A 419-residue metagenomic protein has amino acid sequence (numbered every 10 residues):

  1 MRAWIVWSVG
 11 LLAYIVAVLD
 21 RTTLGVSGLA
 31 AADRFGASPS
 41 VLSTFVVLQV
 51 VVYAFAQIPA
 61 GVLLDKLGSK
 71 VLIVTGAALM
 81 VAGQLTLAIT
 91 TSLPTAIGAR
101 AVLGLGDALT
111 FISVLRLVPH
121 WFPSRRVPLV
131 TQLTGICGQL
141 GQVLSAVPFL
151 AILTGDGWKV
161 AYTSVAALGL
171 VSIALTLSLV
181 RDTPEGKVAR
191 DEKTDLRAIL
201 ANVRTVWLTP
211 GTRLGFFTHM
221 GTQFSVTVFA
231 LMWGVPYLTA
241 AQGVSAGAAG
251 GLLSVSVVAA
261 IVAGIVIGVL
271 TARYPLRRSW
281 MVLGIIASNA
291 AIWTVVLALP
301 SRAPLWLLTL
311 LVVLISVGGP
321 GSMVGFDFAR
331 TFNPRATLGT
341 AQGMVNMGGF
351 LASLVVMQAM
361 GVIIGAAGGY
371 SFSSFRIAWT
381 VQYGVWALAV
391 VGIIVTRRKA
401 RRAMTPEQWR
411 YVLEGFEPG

Functional and structural regions predicted by a protein language model:
L24-G25, P210-G264, V356-G361: Extracytoplasmic gate region of multi-pass secondary transporters
G36, G68, I89-T95, P123 (+2 more regions): Helix-breaking motifs and short loop linkers at transmembrane-helix boundaries and internal kinks in secondary membrane
F55-P94: Conserved MFS/SLC helix-loop-helix module at the cytosolic interface between two early adjacent transmembrane helices
A56-G68, A263-R277: Helix-to-loop junctions at the C-terminal end of transmembrane segments in multipass secondary transporters
K66-G76, A272-A287: Cytoplasmic membrane-interface "Motif A"-like loop-to-helix N-cap segments of 12-TM Major Facilitator Superfamily
A99-G138: Cytoplasmic helix-loop-helix junction between adjacent transmembrane helices in 12-TM secondary transporters
T134-P184: Helix-loop-helix hairpin linking two adjacent transmembrane segments in secondary transporters
T183-F216, R410-G419: Juxtamembrane intracellular "pre-TM" segments in multi-pass secondary transporters
